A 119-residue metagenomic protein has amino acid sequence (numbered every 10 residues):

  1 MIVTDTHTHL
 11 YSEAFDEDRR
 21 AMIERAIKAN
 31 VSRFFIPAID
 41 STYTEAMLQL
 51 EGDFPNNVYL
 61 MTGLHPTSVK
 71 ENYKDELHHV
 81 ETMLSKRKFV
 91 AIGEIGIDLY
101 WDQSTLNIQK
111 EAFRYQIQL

Functional and structural regions predicted by a protein language model:
M1-L119: Mid-domain alpha/beta scaffold segments of enzyme catalytic cores
